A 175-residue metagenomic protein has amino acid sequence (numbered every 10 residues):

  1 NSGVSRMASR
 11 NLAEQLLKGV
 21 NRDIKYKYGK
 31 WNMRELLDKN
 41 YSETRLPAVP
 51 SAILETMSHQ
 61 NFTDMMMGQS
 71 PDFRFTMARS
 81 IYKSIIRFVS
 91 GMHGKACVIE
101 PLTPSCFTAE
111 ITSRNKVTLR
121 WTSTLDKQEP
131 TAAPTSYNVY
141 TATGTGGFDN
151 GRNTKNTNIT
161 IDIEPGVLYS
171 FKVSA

Functional and structural regions predicted by a protein language model:
S2-A13, P47, M67-A78, A132 (+1 more regions): Solvent-exposed, acidic/flexible segments
S5-L37: Active-site-adjacent substrate-binding region of metalloamidase/peptidase-like peptide-processing proteins
G29-K95: Active-site-adjacent mobile loop/cap segments within catalytic or ligand-binding domains
I53, T118-R120, S170-K172: Beta-strand secondary-structure signal
H59-N61, D126, G144: Short coil/turn motifs at secondary-structure junctions
M66-Q69, S123, G151: Short, polar loop/linker segments at the starts of domains and inter-domain junctions
R87-A132, P165, A175: Pro/Thr/Ser/Gly-rich low-complexity, intrinsically disordered linker/stalk tracts
T131-L168, K172: Recognizes extended acidic, P/S/T-rich segments that occur within or adjacent to Ig-like beta-sandwich modules
